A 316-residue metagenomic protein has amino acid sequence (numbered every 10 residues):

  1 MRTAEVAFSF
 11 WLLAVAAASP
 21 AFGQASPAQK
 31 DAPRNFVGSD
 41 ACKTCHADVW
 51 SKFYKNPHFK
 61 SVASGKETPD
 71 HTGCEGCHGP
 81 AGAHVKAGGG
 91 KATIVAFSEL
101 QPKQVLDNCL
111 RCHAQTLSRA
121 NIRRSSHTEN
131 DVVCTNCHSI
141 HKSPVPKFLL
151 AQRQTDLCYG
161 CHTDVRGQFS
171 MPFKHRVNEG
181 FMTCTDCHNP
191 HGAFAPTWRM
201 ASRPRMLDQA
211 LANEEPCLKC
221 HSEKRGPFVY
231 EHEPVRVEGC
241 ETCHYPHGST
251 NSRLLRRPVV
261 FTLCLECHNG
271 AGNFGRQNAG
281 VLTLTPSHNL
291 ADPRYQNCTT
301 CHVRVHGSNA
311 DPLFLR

Functional and structural regions predicted by a protein language model:
M1-T3: N-terminal secretory signal peptides that target proteins for export/translocation
A7-S19: Bacterial N-terminal signal peptides
P20-R316: Short sequence/structural segments immediately N-terminal
